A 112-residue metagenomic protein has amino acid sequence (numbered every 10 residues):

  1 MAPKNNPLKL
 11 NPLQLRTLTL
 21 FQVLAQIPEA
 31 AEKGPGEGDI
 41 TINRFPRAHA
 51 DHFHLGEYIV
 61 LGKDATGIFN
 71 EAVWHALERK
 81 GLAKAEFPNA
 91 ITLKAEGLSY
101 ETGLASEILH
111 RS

Functional and structural regions predicted by a protein language model:
A2-A65: Short, amphipathic alpha-helical interface elements at domain boundaries that mediate macromolecular binding
P3, R79, L98-S112: Short, amphipathic alpha-helical interaction segments positioned at domain boundaries
L15-T17, A95, S106: Hydrophobic alpha-helical segments, especially transmembrane helices and their immediate juxtamembrane helical caps
Q26-K33, A85, A105, L109-S112: Residue-level signal for secondary-structure boundary elements
L55-E57, A76, A83, S106: Generic signal for short, ordered secondary-structure residues within or immediately flanking folded domains
G62-K80, A85-F87: Short amphipathic alpha-helical interaction segments
N89-K94: Minor-groove-contacting beta-hairpin "wing" of winged helix-turn-helix DNA-binding domains
